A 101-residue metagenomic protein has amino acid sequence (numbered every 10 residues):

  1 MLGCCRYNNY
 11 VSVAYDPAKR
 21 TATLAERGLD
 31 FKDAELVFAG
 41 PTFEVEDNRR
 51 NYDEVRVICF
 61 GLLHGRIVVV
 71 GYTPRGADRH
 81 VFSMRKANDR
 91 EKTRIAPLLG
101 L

Functional and structural regions predicted by a protein language model:
M1-L101: Ribonuclease/tRNase effector modules and their secretory precursors
